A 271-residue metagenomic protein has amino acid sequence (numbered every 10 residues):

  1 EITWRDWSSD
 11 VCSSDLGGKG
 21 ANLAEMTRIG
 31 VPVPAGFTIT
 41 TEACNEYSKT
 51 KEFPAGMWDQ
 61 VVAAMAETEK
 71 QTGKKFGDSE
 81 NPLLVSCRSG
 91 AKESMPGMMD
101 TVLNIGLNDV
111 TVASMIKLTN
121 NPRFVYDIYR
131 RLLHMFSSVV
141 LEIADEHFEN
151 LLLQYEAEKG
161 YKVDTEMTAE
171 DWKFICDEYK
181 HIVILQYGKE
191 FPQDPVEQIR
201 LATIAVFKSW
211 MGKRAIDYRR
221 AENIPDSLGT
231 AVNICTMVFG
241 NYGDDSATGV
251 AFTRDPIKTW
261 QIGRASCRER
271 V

Functional and structural regions predicted by a protein language model:
E1-C12, A265, E269-V271: Single conserved hydrophobic/aromatic residue that forms the stacking wall/gate of nucleotide- or nucleobase-binding
S9-N233, Y242: N-terminal beta-alpha lobe that positions the nucleotide/phosphoryl donor in ATP/NTP-coupled carboxylate activation
S89-A91, M99, T236-V238, P256-I257 (+1 more regions): A broadly conserved detector of short glycine/acidic/proline-rich loop/turn motifs that flank catalytic sites and bind
L132, L201, Y242-T248, F252-R270: ATP-dependent carboxylate/acyl-activation modules
Y218-R220, N233-M237, S246-F252: Glycine-rich, charged/polar anion/phosphate-binding loops that engage phosphate groups from diverse ligands
